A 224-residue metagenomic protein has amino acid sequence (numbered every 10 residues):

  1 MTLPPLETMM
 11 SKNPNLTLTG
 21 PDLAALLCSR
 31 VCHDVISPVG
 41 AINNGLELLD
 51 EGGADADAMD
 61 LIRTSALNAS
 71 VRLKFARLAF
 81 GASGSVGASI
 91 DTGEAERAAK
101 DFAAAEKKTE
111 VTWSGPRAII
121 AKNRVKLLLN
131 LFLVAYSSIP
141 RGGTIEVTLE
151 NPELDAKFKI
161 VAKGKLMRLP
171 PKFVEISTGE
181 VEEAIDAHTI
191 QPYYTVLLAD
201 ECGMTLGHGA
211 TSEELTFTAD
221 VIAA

Functional and structural regions predicted by a protein language model:
T2-D22: Conserved signal-transmission helix
L16-L26, D57, K108-Y136, P140 (+1 more regions): Conserved short strand/loop->alpha-helix "switch" segment adjacent to the catalytic nucleotide/phosphoryl-transfer site
G20-L27, V35-D91, I119, N123: Histidine phosphotransfer helical core of two-component systems
A25-A54, N123-P152, Q191-E201: Conserved ATP-binding N-box helix of the HATPase_c
S85-A105: Short beta-to-alpha transition helix within the HATPase_c
P152-P192: Glycine-rich/acidic phosphate-handling loop/turn and adjacent ATP-lid/helix of nucleotide-binding kinase/ATPase domains
G203-A210: Glycine-rich ATP-binding loops of the HATPase_c
T211-T218: Glycine-rich nucleotide-binding loop
